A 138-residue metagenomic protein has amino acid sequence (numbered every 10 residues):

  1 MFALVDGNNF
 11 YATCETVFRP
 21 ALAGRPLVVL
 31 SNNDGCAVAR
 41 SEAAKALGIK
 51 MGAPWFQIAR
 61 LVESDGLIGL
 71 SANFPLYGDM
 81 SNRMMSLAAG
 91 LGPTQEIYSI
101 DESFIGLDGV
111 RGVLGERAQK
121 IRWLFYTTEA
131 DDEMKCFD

Functional and structural regions predicted by a protein language model:
M1-T128: Gly/Gly-Pro- and Ser/Thr-rich, intrinsically disordered tail segments characteristic of DNA damage-repair and tolerance
W123-Y126, E133-D138: Single conserved hydrophobic/aromatic residue that forms the stacking wall/gate of nucleotide- or nucleobase-binding
